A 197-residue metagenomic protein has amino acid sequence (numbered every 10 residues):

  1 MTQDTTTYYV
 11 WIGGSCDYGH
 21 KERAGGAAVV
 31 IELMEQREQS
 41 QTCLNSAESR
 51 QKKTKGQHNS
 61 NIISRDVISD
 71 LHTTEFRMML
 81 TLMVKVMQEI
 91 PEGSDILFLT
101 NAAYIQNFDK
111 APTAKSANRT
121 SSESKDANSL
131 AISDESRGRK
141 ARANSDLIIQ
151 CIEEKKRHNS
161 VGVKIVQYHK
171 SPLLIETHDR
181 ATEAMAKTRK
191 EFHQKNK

Functional and structural regions predicted by a protein language model:
M1-R77, E89, K187-R189: RNase H-like nuclease fold core
T2, R50, S124-A127, K195-K197: Low-complexity, intrinsically disordered tandem-repeat tracts enriched in small/polar residues
C16-H20, M83-H178: RNase H catalytic domain
I31-M34, R119-S122, S133, A184-R189: Short, surface-exposed linear patches
I175-K197: Charged phosphate-binding loop/patch that engages nucleotide di/tri-phosphates or the phosphate backbone of nucleic
